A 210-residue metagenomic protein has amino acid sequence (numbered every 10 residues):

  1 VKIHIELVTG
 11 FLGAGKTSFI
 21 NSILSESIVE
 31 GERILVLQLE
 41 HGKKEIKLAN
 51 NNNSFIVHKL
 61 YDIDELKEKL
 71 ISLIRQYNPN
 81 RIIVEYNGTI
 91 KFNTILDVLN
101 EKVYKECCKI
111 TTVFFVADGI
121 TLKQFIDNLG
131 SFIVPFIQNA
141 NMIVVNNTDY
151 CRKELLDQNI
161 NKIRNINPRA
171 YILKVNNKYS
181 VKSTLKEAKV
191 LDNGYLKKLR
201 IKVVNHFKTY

Functional and structural regions predicted by a protein language model:
V1, M142, H206-Y210: Classical N-terminal secretory signal peptides
K2-T9, A14, S18-T112, K123: Nucleotide-state-sensitive switch-loop elements of NTP-binding domains
T9, Q38-E40, A117, V145-N147 (+1 more regions): Short beta-strand/turn micro-motifs composed of small residues that flank or help shape donor/cofactor-binding pockets
I34-V36, D62-K67, K109-V113, I137 (+3 more regions): Short, surface-exposed, polar/charged, turn-prone segments marking secondary-structure boundaries
G42-L48, L122-K123, C151-L156, S180-K182: Short, charged/polar "capping" segments at the starts of alpha-helices and the immediately preceding loops
N52-S54, F132-I133, K189-D192: Short, hinge-like loop/turn segments at secondary-structure boundaries
Y86-K162, I166-N167: Phosphate/Mg2+-binding loops and adjacent switch elements in nucleotide/diphosphate-handling enzyme cores
R152-Y210: C-terminal accessory "lid"/substrate-recognition subdomains
